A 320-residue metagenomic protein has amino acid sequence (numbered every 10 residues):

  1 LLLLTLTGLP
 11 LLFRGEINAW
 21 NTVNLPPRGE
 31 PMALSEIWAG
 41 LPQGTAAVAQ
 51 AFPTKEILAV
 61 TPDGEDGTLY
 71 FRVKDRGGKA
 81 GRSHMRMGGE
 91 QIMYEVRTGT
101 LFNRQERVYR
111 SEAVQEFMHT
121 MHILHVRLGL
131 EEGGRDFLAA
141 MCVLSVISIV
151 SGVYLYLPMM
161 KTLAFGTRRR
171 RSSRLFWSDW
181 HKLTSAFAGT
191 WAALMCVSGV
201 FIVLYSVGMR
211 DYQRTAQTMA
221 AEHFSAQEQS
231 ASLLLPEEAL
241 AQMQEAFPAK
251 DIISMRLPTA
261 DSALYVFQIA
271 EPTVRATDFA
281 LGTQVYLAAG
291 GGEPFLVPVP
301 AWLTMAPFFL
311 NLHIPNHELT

Functional and structural regions predicted by a protein language model:
L1-T320: Conserved histidines in hydrophobic membrane contexts and catalytic metal-binding motifs
